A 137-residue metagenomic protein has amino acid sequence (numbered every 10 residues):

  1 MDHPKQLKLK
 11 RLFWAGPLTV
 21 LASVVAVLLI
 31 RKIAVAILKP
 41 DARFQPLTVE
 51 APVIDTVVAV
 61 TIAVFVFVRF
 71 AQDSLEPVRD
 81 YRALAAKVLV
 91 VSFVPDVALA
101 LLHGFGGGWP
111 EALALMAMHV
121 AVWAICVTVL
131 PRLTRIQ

Functional and structural regions predicted by a protein language model:
M1-K10: Short, Lys/Arg-rich, polar N-terminal cytosolic tail immediately upstream of the first transmembrane signal-anchor
R11-V24, L28, V120-Q137: Membrane-water interface at the C-terminal end of transmembrane alpha helices
V24, V88-A98: Aromatic-anchored segments of alpha-helical transmembrane domains
A26-L38: Membrane-helix interface motif
F44-A59: A loop-to-helix transmembrane entry motif
F44-Q45, V68, Q72-V90: Internal alpha-helical transmembrane segments of multi-pass membrane proteins
D55-D73: Canonical alpha-helical transmembrane segments
D96-L113: Membrane-helix boundary connector in multi-pass membrane proteins
